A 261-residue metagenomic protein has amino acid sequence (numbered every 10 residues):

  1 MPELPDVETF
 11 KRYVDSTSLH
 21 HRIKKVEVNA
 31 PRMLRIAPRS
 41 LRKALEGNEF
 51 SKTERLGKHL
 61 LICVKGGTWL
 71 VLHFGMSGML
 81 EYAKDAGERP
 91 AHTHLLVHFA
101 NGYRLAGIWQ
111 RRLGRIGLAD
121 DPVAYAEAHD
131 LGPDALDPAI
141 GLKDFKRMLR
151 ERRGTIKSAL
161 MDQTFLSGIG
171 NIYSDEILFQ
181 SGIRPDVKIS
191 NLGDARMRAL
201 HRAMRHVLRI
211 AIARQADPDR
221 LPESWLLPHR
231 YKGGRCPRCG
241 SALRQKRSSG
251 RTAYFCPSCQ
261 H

Functional and structural regions predicted by a protein language model:
M1-H261: Structured catalytic/nucleic-acid-binding cores of DNA maintenance enzymes
